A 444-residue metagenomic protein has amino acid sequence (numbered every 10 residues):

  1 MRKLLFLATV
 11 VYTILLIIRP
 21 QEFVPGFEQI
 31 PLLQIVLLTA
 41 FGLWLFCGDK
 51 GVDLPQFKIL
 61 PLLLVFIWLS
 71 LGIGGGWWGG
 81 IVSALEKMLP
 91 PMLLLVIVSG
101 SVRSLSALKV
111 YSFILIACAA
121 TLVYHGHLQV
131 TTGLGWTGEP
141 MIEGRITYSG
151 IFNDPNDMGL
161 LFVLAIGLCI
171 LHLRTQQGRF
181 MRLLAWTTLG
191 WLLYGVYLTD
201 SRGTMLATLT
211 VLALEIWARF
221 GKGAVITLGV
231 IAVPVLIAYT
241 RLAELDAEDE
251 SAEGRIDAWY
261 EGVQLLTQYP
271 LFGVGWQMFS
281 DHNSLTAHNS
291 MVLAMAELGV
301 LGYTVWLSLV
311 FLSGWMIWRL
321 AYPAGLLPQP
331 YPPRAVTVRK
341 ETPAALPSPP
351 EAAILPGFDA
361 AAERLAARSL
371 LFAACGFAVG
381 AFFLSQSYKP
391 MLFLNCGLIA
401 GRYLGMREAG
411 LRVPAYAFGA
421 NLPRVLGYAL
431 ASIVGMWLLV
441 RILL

Functional and structural regions predicted by a protein language model:
M1-G72, G79, S83, S106-K109 (+5 more regions): Transmembrane signal-anchor hairpin modules in multi-pass inner-membrane enzymes, especially those that act on
L16-F23, T137-I151, F272-A296: Juxtamembrane membrane-water interface segments that cap and precede transmembrane helices
F23-P25, I73-V82, Y197-L198, A243-S251 (+1 more regions): Membrane-interface helix caps and helix-loop-helix hairpins in membrane proteins
F27-Q34, S83-A84, G150-F162, D200-G203 (+2 more regions): Membrane-interface micro-motifs in multi-pass membrane enzymes
V36-L43, P91-S99, L160-L171, F393-R402: Hydrophobic cores of alpha-helical transmembrane segments in multi-pass inner/ER membrane proteins, independent
I67-G72, L93, K109-E143, G150-A218 (+7 more regions): Alpha-helical transmembrane segments of multi-pass inner-membrane proteins
Y124-G133, Y194-T199, E215-E253, D257-Q268 (+1 more regions): A membrane-periplasm/extracellular boundary helix in multi-pass inner-membrane enzymes that assemble envelope glycans
A252-S308: TM-adjacent membrane-interface loops and short helices in multi-pass inner/ER membrane proteins
